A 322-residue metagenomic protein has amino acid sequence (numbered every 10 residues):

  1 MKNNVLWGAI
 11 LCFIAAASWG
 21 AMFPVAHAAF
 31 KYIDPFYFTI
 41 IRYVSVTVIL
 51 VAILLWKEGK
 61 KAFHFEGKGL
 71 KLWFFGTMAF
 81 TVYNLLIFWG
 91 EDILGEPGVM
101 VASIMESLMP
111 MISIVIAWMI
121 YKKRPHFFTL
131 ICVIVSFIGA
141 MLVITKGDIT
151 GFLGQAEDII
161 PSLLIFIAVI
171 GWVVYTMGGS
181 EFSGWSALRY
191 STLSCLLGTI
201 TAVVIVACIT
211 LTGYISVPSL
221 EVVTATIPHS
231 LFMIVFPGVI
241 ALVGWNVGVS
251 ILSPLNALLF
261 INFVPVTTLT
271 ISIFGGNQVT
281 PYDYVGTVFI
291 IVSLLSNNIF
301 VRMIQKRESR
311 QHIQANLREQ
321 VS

Functional and structural regions predicted by a protein language model:
M1-I40, G151-E181, V203-V204, T268-I271 (+1 more regions): Glycine-/small-residue-enriched transmembrane alpha-helix faces in small-molecule transporters and effluxers
L6-L11, Y37-A52, W56, K71-F74 (+5 more regions): Hydrophobic alpha-helical transmembrane segments of multi-pass integral membrane proteins, especially transporters
A17-G20, P24, V51, T77-T81 (+8 more regions): Hydrophobic/small/kink-forming positions within alpha-helical transmembrane segments of polytopic membrane proteins
S18-I33, I41, S45, N84-P97 (+4 more regions): Juxtamembrane C-cap of transmembrane helices in multi-pass membrane transport proteins
M22, L55-M100, M233-L252: Specific transmembrane alpha-helical segments of multi-pass solute transporters/efflux pumps, especially DMT/EamA
Y37-V48, I87-R124, P254-I273: Specific alpha-helical transmembrane segments that line the substrate/conduction pathway and gating interfaces
Y43, K123, F127, T226 (+1 more regions): C-terminal-most transmembrane helix of multi-pass membrane proteins
F63-G67, M100-E106, K122-L142, Q155-P161 (+1 more regions): Loop-to-transmembrane alpha-helix entry segments
